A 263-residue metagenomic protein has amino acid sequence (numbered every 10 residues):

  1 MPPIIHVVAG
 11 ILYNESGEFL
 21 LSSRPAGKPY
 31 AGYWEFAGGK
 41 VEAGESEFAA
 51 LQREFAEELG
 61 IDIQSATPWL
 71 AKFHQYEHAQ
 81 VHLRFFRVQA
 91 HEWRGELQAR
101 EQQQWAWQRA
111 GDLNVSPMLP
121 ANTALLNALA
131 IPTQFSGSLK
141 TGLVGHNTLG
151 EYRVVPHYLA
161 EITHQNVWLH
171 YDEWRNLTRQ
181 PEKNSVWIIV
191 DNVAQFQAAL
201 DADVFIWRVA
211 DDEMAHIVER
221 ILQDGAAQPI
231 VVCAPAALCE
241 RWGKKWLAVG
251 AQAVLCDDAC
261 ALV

Functional and structural regions predicted by a protein language model:
M1-F19, K40, A71: Conserved N-terminal beta-strand and adjoining loop/helix that marks the start of the Nudix/MutT-like hydrolase domain
H6-V8, G17, V81-R84, Q103 (+1 more regions): Change "...and in nucleic-acid phosphodiester-cleaving endonucleases..." to "...and in nucleic-acid processing enzymes
L12-Y13, L21, V88, W107: Conserved hydrophobic "DFG−1" position in protein kinase catalytic cores
E18-E57: Conserved Nudix-box catalytic region and its N-terminal flanking loop in Nudix hydrolases and closely related
V41-Q64, H74-L129: Unchanged
Q98-V155, A226, A248-V263: Nudix hydrolase/Nudix homology domain
G145-N147, L159-Q252, C256-V263: Short loop-to-alpha-helix "cap/lid" segments that border enzyme active sites across diverse enzyme classes
